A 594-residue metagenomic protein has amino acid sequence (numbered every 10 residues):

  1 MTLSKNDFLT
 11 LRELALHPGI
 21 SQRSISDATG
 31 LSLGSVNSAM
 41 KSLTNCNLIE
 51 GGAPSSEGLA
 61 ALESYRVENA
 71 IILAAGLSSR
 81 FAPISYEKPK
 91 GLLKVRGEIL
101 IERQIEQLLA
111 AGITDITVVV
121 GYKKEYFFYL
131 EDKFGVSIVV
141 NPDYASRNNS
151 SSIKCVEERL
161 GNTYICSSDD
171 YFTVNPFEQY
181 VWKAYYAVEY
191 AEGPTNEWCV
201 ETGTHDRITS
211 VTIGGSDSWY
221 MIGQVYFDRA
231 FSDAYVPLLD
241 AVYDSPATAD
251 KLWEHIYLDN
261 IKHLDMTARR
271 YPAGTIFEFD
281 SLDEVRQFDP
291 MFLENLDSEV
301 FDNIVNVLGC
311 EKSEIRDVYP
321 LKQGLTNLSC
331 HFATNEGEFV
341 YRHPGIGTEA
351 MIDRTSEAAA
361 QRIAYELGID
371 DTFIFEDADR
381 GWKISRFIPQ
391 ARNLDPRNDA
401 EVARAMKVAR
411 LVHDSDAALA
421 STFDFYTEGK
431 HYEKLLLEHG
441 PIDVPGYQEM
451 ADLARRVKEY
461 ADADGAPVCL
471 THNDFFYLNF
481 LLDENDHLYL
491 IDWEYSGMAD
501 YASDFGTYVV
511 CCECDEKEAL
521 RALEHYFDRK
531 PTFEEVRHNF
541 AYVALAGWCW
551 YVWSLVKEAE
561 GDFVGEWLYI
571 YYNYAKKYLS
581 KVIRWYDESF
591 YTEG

Functional and structural regions predicted by a protein language model:
A53-Y86: N-terminal nucleotide-binding beta1-loop-alpha1 segment
F127-W198: Conserved beta-loop-beta/alpha segment of the NTase-like Rossmann-fold superfamily that binds/positions NTPs
F172-T248: Conserved core of the sugar-phosphate nucleotidyltransferase
D265-T372, E459, A463-D464, C469 (+1 more regions): Conserved NTP-binding catalytic cores of kinases and kinase-like/nucleotidyltransferase enzymes across multiple kinase
D289, L296-D297, W553-G594: ATP/Mg2+ or Mg2+-diphosphate-binding catalytic cores that bind nucleotide phosphates or diphosphates via glycine-rich
E299-D317, A417-N473, E484-N485, K577 (+1 more regions): An alpha-helical support segment within catalytic cores of ATP-dependent transferases
Y319-Y426, G440-Q448: ATP-binding pocket architecture of kinase catalytic cores
A502-P531, A544-D562, K581: Active-site activation/catalytic loop segments of kinase-like enzymes and analogous catalytic loops in related
